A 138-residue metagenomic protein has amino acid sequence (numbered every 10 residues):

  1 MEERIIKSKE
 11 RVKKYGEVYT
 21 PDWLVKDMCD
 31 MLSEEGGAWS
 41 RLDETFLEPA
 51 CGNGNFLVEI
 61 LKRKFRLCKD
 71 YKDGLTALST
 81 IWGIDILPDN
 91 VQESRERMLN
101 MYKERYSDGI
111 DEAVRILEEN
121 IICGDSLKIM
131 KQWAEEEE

Functional and structural regions predicted by a protein language model:
M1-E138: SAM-dependent methyltransferase catalytic region
